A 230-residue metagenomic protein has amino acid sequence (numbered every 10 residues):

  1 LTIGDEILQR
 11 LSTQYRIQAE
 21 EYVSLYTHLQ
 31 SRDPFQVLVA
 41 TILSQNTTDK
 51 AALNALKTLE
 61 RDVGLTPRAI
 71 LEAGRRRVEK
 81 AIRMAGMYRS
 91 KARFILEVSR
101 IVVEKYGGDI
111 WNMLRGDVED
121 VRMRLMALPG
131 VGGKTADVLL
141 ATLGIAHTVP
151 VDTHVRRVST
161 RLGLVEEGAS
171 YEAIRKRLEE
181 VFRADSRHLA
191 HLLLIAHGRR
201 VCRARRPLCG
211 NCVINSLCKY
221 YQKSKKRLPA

Functional and structural regions predicted by a protein language model:
L1-G116, D120, D185-S186, L193-A230: N-terminal polyanion-binding entry modules of DNA glycosylases/AP lyases and select other DNA-binding proteins
Y15, L143, S159-E166, L178 (+3 more regions): Short leucine-rich amphipathic alpha-helical surface patches
L38-L43, I95, D117-L164, A173-R177 (+1 more regions): Catalytic DNA-binding helix-loop module of base-excision-repair DNA glycosylases/AP lyases
T66, M113, E166-A173: Short, charged, surface-exposed loops that flank catalytic or proteolytic processing sites
L71-G74, V78-E79, L125, S170-E179: Short, well-structured alpha-helical segments that form the helix of a local strand-helix-strand
R83-M87, G108-M113, L140-A146, V165-E166 (+1 more regions): Short helix-to-loop capping/linker segments positioned immediately adjacent to catalytic or ligand/cofactor-binding
H147-P150, E166-S170, F182-L189, L193 (+1 more regions): Short amphipathic alpha-helical interaction segments
